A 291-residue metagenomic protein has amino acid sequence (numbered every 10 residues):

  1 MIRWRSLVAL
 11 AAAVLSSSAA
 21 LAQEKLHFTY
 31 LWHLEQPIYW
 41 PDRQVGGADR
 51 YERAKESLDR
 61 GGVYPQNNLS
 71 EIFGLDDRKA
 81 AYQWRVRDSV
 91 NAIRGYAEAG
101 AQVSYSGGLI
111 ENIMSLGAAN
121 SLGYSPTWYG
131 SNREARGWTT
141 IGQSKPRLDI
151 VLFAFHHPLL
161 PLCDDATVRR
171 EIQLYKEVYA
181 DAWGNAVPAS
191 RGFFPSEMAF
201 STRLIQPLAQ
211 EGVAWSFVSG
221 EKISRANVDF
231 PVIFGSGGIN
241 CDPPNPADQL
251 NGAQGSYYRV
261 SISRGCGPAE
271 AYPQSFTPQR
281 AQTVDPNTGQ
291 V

Functional and structural regions predicted by a protein language model:
M1-V8: Bacterial N-terminal signal peptides that target proteins for export
V8-S17: Bacterial N-terminal signal peptides
S18-A22: Sec/Tat signal peptide C-region and signal peptidase I cleavage site
Q23-I141: N-terminal regions that are enriched for targeting/export leaders and immediately downstream pro/stem segments
H33, F153, F193: Conserved, mostly hydrophobic/aromatic
S89, S131-P146, T167-W183: Structured alpha-helical segments in the cores of large, soluble enzyme domains
P158-D181, D285-V291: Alpha-helical scaffold elements lining the catalytic groove of polysaccharide deacetylases
A199-V291: Active-site-adjacent pocket scaffolds in enzyme catalytic domains
